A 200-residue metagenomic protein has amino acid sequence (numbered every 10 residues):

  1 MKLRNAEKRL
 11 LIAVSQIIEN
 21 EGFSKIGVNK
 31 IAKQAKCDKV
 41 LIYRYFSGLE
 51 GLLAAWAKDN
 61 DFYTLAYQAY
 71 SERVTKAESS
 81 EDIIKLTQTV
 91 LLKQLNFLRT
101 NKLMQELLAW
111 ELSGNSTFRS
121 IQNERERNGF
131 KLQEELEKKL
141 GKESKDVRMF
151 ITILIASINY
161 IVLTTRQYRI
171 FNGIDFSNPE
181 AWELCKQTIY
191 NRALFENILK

Functional and structural regions predicted by a protein language model:
N5-A13: N-terminal positioning helix adjacent to the helix-turn-helix/winged-helix DNA-binding module
R9, I17-W56: Helix-turn-helix
R9, T89, L107, M149-A156: Amphipathic alpha-helical interaction segments
L53-N60, I121-Q122: Alpha-helical DNA-contacting segments of helix-turn-helix folds
L65-A69, L107-G141, R148-M149: Amphipathic alpha-helical packing segments from all-alpha helical-bundle domains
Q68-T100, S144-I151: Hydrophobic alpha-helical connector segments
L95-R119, T165-I170: Amphipathic alpha-helical segments used for helix-helix packing
L136-I189: Hydrophobic/aromatic-rich alpha-helical bundle segments in the mid-to-C-terminal region
